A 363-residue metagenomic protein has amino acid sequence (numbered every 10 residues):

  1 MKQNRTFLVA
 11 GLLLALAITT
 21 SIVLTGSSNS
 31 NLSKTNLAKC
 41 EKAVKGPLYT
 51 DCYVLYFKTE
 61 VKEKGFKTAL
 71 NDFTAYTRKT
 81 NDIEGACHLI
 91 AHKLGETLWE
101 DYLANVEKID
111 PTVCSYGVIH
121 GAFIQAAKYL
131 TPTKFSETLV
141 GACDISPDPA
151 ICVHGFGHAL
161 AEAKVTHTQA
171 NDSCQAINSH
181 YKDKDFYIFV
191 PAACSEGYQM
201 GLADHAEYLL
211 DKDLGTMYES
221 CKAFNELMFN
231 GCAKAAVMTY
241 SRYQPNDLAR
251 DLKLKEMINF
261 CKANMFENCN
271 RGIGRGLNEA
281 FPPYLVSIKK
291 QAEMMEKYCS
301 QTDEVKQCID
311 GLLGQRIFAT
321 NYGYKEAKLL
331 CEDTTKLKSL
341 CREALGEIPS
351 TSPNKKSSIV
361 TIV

Functional and structural regions predicted by a protein language model:
M1-L13: N-terminal Sec-pathway targeting helices
A10-I22: Hydrophobic membrane-insertion alpha-helices, especially the h-region of bacterial N-terminal signal peptides
I22-V363: Non-catalytic tandem-repeat scaffold regions and their flanking low-complexity/translocation tails
